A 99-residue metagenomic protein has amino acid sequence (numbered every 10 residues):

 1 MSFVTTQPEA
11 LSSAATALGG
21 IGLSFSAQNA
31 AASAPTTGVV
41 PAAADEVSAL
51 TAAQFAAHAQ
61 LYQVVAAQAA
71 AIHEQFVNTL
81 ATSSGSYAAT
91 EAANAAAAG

Functional and structural regions predicted by a protein language model:
M1-G99: A glycine-centric feature that highlights glycine-enriched low-complexity/repetitive segments and conserved glycine
